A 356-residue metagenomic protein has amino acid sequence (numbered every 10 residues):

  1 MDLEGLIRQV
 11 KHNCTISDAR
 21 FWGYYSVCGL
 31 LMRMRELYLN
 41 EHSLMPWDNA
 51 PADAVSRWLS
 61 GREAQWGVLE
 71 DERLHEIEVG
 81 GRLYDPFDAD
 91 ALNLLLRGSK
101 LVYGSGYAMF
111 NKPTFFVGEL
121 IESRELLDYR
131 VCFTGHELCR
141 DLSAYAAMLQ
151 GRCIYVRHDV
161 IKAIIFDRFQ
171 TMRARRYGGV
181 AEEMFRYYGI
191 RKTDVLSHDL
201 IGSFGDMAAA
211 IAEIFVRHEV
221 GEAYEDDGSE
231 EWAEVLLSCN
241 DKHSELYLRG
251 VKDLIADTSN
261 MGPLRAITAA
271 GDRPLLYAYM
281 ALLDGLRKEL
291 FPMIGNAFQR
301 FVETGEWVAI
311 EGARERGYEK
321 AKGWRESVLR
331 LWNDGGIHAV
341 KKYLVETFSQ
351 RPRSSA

Functional and structural regions predicted by a protein language model:
M1-D128, D199, R353-A356: N-terminal low-structure segments adjacent to metalloprotease catalytic domains across cellular compartments
P51-A54, S60, M261-S354: Long, well-structured alpha-helical subdomains associated with metal-dependent extracellular/ecto-lumenal hydrolases
G118-A144, V195-S197: Short linear interaction motifs
D141-A208: Active-site scaffold of zinc-dependent metalloenzymes
G202-I214, K242-D253: Short, charged/polar micro-motifs that form catalytic or ligand-binding hotspots
A210-D227: Active-site recognition of the HExxH zinc-binding catalytic motif
A223-K252: Post-HEXXH active-site segment of zinc metalloproteases
R249-R265: An active-site-proximal "capping" alpha-helix that borders the catalytic cofactor pocket
